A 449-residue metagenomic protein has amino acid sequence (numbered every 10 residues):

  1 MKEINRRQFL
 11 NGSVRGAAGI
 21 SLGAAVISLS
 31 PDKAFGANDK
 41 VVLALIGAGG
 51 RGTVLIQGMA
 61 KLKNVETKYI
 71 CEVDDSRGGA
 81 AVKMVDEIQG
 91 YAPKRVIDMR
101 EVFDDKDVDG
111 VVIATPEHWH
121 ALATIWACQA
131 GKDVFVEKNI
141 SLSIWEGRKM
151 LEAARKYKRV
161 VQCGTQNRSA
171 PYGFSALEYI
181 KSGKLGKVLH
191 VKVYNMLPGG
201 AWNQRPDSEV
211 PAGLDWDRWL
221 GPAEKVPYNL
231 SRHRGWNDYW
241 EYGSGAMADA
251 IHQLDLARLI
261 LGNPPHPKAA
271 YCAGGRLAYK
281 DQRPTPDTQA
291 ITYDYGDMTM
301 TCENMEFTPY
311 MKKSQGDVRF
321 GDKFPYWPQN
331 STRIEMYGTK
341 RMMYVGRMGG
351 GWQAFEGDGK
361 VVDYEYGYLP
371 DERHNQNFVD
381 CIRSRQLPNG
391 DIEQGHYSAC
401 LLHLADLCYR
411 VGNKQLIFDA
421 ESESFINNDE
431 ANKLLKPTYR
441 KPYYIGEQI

Functional and structural regions predicted by a protein language model:
M1-V136, L142-V160, Q448-I449: N-terminal glycine-/serine-/threonine-rich beta1-alpha1-beta2 phosphate-ribose binding loop of Rossmann-like
L10, I56, V82, R100-F103 (+10 more regions): Non-transmembrane alpha-helical segments in soluble domains of secreted/periplasmic/extracellular proteins
V42-I46, T67-C71, V112-I113, F135-V136 (+8 more regions): Structural recognition of the beta-strand scaffold that forms the well-ordered cores of secreted hydrolase catalytic
R51-G52, R95, H120, S169-Y172 (+3 more regions): Conserved donor sugar-nucleotide recognition element shared by glycan-biosynthetic enzymes
D74-R77, V96, P116-H120, I140-L142 (+4 more regions): Short, solvent-exposed turn/loop segments enriched in Gly/Ser/Thr/Pro and often Arg
D133, S141-L220: A contiguous active-site-proximal alpha/beta segment in oxidoreductase catalytic domains
K138, G183, R385: Conserved G/P- and acidic residue-centered "switch" motifs that form tight phosphate/ATP-binding loops in soluble
S175, K187, K192, M196-Q353 (+2 more regions): Contiguous beta-strand/loop segments that form the cofactor/metal-binding neighborhood of enzyme cores
